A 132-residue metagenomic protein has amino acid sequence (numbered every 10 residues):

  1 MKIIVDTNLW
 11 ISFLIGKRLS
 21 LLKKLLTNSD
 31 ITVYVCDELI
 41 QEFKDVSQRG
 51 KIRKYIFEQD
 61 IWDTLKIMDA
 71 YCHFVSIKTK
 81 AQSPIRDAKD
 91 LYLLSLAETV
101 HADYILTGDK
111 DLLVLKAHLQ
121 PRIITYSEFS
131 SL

Functional and structural regions predicted by a protein language model:
M1-V35: Short, well-structured N-terminal submotif of metal-dependent ribonuclease cores
D6-T7, V35-C36, G108-D109, T125: A secondary-structure boundary/capping signal
L9-W10, L39, D111-L112: Alpha-helix capping/helix-boundary segments
W10-S12, R53, K80-R86: Short, flexible loop segments at the rims of nucleotide/cofactor-binding pockets, characterized by
L25, L96, L115: Hydrophobic/aromatic ligand-binding patch that stacks against planar heteroaromatic rings of cofactors or nucleotides
L25-K80: PIN-domain endoribonuclease scaffold, especially VapC-family toxins
A70-I105, K110: Active-site neighborhoods of divalent-metal-dependent phosphate/nucleic-acid chemistry enzymes
V100-L106, K110-L132: Acidic, PIN/NYN-like endoribonuclease modules and their adjacent C-terminal/linker elements
